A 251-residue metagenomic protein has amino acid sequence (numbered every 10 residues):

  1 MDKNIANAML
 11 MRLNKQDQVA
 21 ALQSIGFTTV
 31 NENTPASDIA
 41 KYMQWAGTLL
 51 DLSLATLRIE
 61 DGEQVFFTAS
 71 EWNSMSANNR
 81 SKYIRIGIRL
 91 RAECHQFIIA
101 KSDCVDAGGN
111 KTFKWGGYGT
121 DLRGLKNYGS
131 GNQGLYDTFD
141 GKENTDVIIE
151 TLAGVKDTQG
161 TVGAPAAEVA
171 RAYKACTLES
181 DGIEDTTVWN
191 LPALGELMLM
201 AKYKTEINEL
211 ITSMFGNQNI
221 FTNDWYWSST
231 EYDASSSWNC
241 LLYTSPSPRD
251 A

Functional and structural regions predicted by a protein language model:
D2-D185: Short, compositionally biased
G154-N190, L194-L242: An exposed tryptophan-centered "aromatic clamp" motif
Y243-P248: Conserved small/polar residues in nucleotide/adenosyl-binding loops
